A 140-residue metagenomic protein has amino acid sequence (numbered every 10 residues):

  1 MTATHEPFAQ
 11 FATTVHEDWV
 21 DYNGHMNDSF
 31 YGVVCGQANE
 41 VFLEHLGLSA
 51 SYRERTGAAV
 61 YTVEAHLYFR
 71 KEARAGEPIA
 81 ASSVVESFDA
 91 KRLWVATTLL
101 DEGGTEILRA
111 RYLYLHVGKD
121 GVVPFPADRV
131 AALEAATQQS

Functional and structural regions predicted by a protein language model:
M1-H45: Catalytic strand-loop segment that frames the active site of acyl-thioester-processing enzymes
A3-H5, Q10, R74-P78, E86-S140: HotDog/MaoC-like acyl-thioester-processing domains
T13-E17, F69, H116: Hydrophobic residues in beta-strands and at strand termini
N27-V34, L46-G47, I79-F88, L133-T137: Short charge-dense sequence patches
F42-F88, R92, I107-R109, Y114-L115: Hydrophobic beta-strand-centered segment that forms part of the acyl-chain substrate-binding groove
